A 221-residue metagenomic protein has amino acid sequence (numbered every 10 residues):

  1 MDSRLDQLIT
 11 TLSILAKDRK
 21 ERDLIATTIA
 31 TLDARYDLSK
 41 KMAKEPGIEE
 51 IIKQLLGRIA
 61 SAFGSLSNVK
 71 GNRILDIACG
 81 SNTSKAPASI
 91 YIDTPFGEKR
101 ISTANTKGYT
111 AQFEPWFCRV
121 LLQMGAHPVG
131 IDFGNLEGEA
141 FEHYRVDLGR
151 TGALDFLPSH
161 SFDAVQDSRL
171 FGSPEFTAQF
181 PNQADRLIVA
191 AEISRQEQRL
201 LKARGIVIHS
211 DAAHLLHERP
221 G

Functional and structural regions predicted by a protein language model:
R4-V69, S89-I90: Class I SAM-dependent methyltransferase Rossmann-like catalytic core, especially the SAM/SAH-binding loop
G71-R73: Nucleotide donor/acceptor-binding cores
L75, S81-G152: Class I SAM-dependent methyltransferase SAM/SAH-binding core
G152-Q166: A short acidic, Gly/Pro-enriched loop at the edge of an enzyme's catalytic core that lines a small-molecule cofactor
D163-L187: A short SAM/SAH-binding and catalytic strip from SAM-dependent methyltransferases
G172, A212-L216: Short "lid" loop at the C-terminus of a central beta-strand within the Rossmann-like core of SAM-dependent
F180-A203: A short glycine-rich, Lys/Arg-flanked "PGG" loop and its adjoining helix->strand segment in the class I
A203-A212: Conserved beta-strand signature within the Rossmann-like core of class I S-adenosyl-L-methionine
